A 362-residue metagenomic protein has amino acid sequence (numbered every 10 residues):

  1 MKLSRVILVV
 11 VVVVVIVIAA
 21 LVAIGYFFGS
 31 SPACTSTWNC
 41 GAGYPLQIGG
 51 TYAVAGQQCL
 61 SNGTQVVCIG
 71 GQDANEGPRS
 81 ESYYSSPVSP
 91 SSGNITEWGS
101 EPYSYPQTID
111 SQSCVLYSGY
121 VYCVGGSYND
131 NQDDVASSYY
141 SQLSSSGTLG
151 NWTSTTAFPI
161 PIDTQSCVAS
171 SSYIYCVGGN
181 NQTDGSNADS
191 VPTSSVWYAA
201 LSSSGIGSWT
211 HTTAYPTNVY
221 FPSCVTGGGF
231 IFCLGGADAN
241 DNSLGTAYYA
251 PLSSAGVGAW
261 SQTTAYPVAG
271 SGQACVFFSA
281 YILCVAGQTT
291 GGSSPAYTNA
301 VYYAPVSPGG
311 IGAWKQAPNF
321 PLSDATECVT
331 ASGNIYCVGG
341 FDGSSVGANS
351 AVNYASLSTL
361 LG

Functional and structural regions predicted by a protein language model:
M1-A33: Secretory targeting signatures
P32-G362: Kelch-like beta-propeller repeat domains
